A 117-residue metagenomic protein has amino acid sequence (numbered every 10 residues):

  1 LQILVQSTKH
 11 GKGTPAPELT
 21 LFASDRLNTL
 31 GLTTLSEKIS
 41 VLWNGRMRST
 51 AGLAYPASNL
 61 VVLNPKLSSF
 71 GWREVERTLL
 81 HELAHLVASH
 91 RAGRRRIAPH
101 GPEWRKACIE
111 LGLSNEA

Functional and structural regions predicted by a protein language model:
L1-R77, L86-A117: Active-site-proximal or metal-binding-adjacent scaffold patches in catalytic folds
E82: Walker B catalytic acidic pair
